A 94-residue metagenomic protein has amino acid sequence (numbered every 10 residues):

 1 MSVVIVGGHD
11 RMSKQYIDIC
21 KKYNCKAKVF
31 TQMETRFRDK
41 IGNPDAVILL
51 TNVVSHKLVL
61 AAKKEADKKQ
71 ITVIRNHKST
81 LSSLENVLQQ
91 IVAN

Functional and structural regions predicted by a protein language model:
M1-N24: Short, charged N-terminal beta->alpha structural module
S2, R11, K57, N86-Q90: Long, contiguous binding/interaction regions
G8-D10, I41-N43, Q90-N94: Catalytic phosphate/metal-binding cores of nucleic-acid and nucleotide-processing enzymes, i.e., regions that mediate
C25-K40: A short, well-structured beta->alpha microelement
N52-V53: Short glycine-/small-residue-rich Rossmann-like dinucleotide-binding loops
D67-N94: Ser/Thr/Gly-rich flexible loops in soluble cytosolic domains mediating phosphotransfer, phosphorylation
